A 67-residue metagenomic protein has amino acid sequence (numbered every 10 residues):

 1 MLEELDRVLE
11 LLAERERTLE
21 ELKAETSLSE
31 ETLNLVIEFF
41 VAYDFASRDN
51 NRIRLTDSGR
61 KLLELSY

Functional and structural regions predicted by a protein language model:
M1-E20, A24-T26: Short amphipathic alpha-helical interface segments
M1-L5, N51-Y67: Short, cationic-aromatic polyanion-contact patches
E21, T32, D49-N50: A generic structural-conservation signal
K23, I37, V41-A42: Alpha-helix C-terminal capping/helix-coil junction sites
A24, L35, R52-I53: Proline- and acidic/polar-enriched loop/turn elements at helix boundaries
L28-F39: Short amphipathic alpha-helical interaction segments
V41-N51: A short, conserved structural fragment
